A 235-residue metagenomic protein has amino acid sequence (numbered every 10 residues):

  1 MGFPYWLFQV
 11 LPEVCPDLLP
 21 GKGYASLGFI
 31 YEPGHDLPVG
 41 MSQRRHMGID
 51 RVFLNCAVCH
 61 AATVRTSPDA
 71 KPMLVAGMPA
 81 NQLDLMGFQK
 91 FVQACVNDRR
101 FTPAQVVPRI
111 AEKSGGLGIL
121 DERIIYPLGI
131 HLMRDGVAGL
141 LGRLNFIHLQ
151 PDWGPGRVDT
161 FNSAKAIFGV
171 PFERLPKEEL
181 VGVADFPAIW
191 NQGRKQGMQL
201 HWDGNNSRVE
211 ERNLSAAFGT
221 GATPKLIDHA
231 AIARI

Functional and structural regions predicted by a protein language model:
M1-S67, V75, G87, F91-I235: Extended surface/linker regions that mediate inter-domain or inter-protein docking in multi-component redox
K71-Q82: Short cysteine/histidine-rich metal-coordination sites, predominantly Zn2+-binding motifs
